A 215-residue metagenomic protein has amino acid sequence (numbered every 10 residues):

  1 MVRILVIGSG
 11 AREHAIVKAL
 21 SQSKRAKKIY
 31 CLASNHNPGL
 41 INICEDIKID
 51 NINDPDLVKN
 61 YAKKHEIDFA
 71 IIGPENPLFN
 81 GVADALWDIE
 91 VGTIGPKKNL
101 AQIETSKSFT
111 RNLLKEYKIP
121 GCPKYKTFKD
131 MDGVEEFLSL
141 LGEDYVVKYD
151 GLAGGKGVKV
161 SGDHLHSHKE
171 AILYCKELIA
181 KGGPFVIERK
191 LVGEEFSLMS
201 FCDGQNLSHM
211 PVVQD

Functional and structural regions predicted by a protein language model:
M1-N99: ATP-binding N-terminal substructure of ATP-dependent carboxylate-amine bond-forming enzymes
V6, C31-L32, I71-I72, T93-P96 (+4 more regions): General beta-strand structural signal in soluble alpha/beta enzymes
Y61, H65, E136-F137, Y174: CheY-like receiver
K63, W87, S139, I179-A180: Residue-level signal for alpha-helix termini/capping positions
F69, P120-P123, D144-V147, S161-S197 (+1 more regions): Conserved ATP-binding module of the ATP-grasp superfamily
N80-G81, G155-K156, F196: Glycine/Thr-rich phosphate-binding loops of Rossmann-like dinucleotide-binding domains
I94-G157, G162: A conserved helix-loop-beta module that forms one wall/lid of the active-site cleft in ATP-utilizing catalytic domains
C202-N206: Short acidic-glycine loop/turn motifs at beta-strand connectors
